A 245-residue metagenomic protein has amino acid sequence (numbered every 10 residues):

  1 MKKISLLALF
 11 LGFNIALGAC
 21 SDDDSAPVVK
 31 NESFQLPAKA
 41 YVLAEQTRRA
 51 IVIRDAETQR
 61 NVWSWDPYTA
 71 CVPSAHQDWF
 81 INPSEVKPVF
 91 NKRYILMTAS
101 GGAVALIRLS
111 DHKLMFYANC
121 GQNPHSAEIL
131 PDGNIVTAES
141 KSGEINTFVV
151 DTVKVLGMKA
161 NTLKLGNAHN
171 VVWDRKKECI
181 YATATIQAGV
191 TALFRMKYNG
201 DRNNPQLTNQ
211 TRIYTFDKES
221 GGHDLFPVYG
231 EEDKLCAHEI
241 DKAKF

Functional and structural regions predicted by a protein language model:
I4, A8, N14-F34: Bacterial Sec-dependent N-terminal signal peptides
P37-A40, N91-Y94, D132-N134, K176-E178 (+1 more regions): Short coil/turn segments that connect the beta-strands within blades of beta-propeller domains
V42-T47, V89, L96-G101, V136-K141 (+2 more regions): Conserved beta-strand positions in repeat-built beta-propeller and related beta-rich domains
R48-R54, G102-I107, G143-F148, A188-K197 (+1 more regions): Structural motif
D55-Q59, V149-K154, M196-Q206: Short loop/turn segments immediately following beta-strands, especially the blade-tip and inter-blade linker loops
N61-I81, V153, Q206-G222: Surface-exposed loop and turn segments in beta-propeller and other repeat-based domains that flank or scaffold
W65-E128: Blade-loop segments of beta-propeller domains
S74-K87, G121-L130, L165-V172, K218-G230: Repeated scaffold domains used in trafficking and secretory/extracellular systems, primarily beta-propellers
